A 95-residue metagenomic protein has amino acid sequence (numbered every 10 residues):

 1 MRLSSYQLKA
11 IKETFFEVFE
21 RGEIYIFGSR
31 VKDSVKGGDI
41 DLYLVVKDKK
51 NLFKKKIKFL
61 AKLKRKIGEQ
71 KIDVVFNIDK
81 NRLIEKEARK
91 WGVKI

Functional and structural regions predicted by a protein language model:
M1-Y25, V31-G37, V46-I95: Catalytic core of pol beta-like nucleotidyltransferases
